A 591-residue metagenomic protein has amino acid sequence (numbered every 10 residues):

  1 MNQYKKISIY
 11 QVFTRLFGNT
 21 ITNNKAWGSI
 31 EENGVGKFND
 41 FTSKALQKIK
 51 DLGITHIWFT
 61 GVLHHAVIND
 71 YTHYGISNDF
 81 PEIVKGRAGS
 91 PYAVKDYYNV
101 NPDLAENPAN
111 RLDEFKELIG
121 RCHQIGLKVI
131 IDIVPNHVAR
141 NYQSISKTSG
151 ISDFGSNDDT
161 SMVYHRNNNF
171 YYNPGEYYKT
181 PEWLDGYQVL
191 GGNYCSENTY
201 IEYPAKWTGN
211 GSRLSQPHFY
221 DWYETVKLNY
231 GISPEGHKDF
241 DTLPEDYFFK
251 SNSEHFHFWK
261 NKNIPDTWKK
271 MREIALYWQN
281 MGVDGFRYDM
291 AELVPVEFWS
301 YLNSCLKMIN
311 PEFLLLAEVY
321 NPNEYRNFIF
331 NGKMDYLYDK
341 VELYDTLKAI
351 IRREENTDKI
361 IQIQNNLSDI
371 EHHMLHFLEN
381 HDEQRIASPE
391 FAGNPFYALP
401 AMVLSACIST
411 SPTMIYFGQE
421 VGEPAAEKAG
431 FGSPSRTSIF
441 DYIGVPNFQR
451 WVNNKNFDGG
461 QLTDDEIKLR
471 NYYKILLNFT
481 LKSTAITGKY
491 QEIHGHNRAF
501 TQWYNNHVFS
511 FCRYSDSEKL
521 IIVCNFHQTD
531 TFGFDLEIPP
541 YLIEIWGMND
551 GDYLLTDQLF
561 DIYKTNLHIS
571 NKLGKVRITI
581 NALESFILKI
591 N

Functional and structural regions predicted by a protein language model:
M1-K128, N136-R166, Y172-W222, K227-L228 (+6 more regions): N-terminal structural segment of carbohydrate-active enzymes
K5, T20, V67, E371 (+2 more regions): Loop/helix patches that line or flank the sugar-binding groove of alpha-linked glycan CAZymes
S8-Y10, I57-F59, V129-I131, F286 (+3 more regions): Hydrophobic faces of well-ordered beta-strands that scaffold small-molecule active sites in alpha/beta enzyme cores
V35-I49, N263-Q279, A398-M402: Short, acidic/polar
A139-S149, V296-M308, V319-I350, P424-F431: Substrate-binding cleft/loops of secretory-pathway carbohydrate-active enzymes
Y223-Y325: Active-site neighborhood of glycoside hydrolase catalytic domains
N323-T413, G432: Noncatalytic carbohydrate-binding groove/subsite architecture in carbohydrate-active enzymes
H527-N591: C-terminal beta-sandwich/jelly-roll accessory domains of carbohydrate-active enzymes
